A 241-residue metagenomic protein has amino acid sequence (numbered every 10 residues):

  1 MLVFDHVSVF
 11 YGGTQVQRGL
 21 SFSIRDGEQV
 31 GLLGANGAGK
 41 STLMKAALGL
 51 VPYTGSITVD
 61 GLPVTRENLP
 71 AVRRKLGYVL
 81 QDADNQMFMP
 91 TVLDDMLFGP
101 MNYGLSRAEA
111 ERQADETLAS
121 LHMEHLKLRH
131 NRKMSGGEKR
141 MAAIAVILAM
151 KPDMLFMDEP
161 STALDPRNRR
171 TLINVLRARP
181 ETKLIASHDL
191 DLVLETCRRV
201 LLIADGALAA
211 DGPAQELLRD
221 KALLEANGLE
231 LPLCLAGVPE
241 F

Functional and structural regions predicted by a protein language model:
Y53-V64, V72: Conserved ABC transporter NBD signature motif
A108-L126: Conserved ABC ATPase "signature" region
L155-D158: Catalytic Walker B motif of ABC-type/P-loop ATPase nucleotide-binding domains
S187-H188: H-loop/switch region of ABC-family ATPase nucleotide-binding domains
V193-E195: A short, surface-exposed alpha-helical micro-motif characterized by mixed small hydrophobic and charged/polar residues
A207-E230: Conserved beta-strand-loop-alpha-helix hinge in the C-terminal portion of ABC ATPase nucleotide-binding domains
